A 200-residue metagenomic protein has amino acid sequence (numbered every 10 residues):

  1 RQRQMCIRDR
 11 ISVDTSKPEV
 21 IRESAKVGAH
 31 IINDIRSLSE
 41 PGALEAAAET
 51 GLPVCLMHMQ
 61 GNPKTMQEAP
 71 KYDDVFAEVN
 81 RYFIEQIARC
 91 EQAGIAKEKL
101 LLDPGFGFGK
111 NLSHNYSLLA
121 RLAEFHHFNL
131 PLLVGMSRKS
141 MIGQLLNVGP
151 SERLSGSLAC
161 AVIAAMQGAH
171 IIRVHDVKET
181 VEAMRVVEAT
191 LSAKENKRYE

Functional and structural regions predicted by a protein language model:
Q2-I7: Short, small-residue-biased leader/transition segments that mark boundaries at the very start of proteins
D9-S16, H30-E40, F76-V79, I171-H175: Catalytic beta/alpha-barrel core
R10-S12, H30-I31, P53-C55, K99-D103 (+2 more regions): Structural preference for beta-strand elements that scaffold enzyme active sites
S12, Q67-F76, I142-S155: Active-site mouth loops of central-metabolism enzymes
D14, I32, A47, L102 (+2 more regions): Conserved, mostly hydrophobic/aromatic
I21, V27, L38-N111: Conserved anion-binding
K97-E98, F106-V162, L191-R198: Shared catalytic-loop signature of beta/alpha-barrel
V174-K197: C-terminal helical cap(s) of enzyme catalytic domains, especially alpha/beta-barrels
